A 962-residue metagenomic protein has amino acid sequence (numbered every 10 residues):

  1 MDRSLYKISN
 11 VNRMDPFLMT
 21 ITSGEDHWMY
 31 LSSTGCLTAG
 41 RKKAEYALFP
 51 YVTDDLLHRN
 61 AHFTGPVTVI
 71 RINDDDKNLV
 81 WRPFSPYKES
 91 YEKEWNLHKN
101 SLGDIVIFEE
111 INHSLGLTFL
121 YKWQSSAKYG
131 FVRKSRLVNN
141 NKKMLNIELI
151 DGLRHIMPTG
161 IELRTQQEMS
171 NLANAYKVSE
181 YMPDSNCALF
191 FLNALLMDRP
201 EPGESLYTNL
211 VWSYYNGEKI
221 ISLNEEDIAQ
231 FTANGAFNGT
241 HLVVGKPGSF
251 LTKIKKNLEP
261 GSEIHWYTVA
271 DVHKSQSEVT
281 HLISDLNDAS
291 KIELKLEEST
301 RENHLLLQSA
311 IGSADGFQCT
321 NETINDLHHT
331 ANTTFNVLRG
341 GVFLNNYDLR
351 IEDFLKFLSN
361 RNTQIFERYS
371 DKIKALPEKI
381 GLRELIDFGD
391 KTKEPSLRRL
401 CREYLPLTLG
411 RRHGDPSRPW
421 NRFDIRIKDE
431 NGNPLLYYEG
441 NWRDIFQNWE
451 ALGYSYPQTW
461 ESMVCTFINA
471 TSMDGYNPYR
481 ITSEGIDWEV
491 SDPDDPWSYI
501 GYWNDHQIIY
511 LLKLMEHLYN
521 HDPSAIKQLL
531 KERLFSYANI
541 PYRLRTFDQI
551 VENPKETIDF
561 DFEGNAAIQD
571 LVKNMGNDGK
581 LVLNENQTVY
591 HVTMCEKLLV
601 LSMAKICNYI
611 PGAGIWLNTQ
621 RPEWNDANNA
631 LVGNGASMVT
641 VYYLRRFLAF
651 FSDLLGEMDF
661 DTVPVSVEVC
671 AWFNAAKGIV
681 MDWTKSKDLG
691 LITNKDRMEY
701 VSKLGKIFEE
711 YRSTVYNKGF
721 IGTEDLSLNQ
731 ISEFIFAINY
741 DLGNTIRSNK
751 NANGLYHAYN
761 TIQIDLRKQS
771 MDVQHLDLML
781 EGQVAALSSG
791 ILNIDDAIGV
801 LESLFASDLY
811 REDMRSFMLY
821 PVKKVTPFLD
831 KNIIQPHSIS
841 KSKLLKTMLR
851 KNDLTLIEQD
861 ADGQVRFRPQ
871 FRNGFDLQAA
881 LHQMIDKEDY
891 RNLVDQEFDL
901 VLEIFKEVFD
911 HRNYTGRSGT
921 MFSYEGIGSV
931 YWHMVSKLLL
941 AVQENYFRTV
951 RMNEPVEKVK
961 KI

Functional and structural regions predicted by a protein language model:
M1-L599, M603-A604, Y609-V632, Y642 (+4 more regions): Anionic coordination/interaction segments
D444-Q447, N504, M779-I791: An alpha-helical repeat/solenoid feature that recognizes helix-turn-helix modules
M638: N-terminal C2H2 zinc-finger "knuckle"
F647: Glycine/aspartate-rich loop-and-adjacent alpha/beta segment that forms the canonical ThDP
